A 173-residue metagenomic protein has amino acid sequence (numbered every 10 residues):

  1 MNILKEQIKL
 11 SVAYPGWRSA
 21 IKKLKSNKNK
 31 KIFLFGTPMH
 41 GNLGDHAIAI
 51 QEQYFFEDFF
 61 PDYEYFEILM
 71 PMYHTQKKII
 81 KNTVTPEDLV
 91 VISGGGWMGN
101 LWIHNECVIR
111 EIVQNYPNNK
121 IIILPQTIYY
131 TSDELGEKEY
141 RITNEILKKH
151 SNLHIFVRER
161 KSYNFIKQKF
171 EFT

Functional and structural regions predicted by a protein language model:
I3-H150, Y163-K167: Aromatic- and Gly/Pro-rich donor/ligand-binding loops that form nucleotide- or phosphate-bearing donor binding pockets
I155-F172: A short, active-site helix/loop in glycosyltransferases that binds the activated sugar's phosphate group
